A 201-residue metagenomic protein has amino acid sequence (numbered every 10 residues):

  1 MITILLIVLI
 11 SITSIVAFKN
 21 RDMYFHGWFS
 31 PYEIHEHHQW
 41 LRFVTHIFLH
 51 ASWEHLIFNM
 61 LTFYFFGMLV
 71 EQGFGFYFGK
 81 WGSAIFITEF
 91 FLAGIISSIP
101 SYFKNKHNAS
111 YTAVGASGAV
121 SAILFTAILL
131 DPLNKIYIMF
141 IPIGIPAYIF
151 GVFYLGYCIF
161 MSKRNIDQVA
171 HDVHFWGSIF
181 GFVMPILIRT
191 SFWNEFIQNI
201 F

Functional and structural regions predicted by a protein language model:
M1-F201: A detector for small-residue-rich transmembrane helices and their helix-helix packing motifs
